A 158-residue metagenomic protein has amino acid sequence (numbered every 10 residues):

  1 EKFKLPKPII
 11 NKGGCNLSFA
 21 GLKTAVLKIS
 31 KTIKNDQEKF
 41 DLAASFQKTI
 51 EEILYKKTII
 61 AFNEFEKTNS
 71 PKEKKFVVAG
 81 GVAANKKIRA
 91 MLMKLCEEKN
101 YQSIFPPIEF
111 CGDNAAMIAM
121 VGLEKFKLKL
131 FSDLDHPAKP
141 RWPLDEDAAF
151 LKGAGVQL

Functional and structural regions predicted by a protein language model:
E1-F76, A83-K99, F126, E146-L158: A contiguous, well-structured pocket-lining segment that forms one wall/lid of small-molecule binding clefts in soluble
K75-F76, M93-I118: Conserved phosphate-binding/catalytic loops in two-lobed NTP-binding clefts
P106-D145: Glycine-rich phosphate-binding/hydrolytic loop that grips phosphoryl groups
